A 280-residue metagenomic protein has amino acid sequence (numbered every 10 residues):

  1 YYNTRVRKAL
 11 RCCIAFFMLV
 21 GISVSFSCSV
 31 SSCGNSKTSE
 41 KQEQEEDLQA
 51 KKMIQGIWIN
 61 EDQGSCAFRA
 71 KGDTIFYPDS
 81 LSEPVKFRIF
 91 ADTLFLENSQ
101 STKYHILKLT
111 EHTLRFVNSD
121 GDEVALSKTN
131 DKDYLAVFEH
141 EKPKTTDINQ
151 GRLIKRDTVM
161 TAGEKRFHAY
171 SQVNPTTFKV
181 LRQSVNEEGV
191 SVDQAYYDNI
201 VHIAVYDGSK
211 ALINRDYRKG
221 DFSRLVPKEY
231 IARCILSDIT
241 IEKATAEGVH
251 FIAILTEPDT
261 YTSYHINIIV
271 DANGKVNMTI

Functional and structural regions predicted by a protein language model:
S27-S32: C-terminal motif of bacterial Sec signal peptides marking the signal peptidase cleavage site
E43-C66, H140-K155, M160: Tryptophan-anchored aromatic micro-motifs
N60-Y104, D193-Y197, H202-S209: N-terminal glycine/threonine-rich, aromatic-flanked beta-hairpin/loop signature
R115-N118, L255-A272: Short, exposed beta-strand-loop hairpins at the edges of beta-sheets in extracellular/periplasmic proteins
D122-R182: Surface-exposed beta-loop interaction hotspot
D207-Y217, V270: Surface-exposed loop/turn elements that mediate protein-protein interactions on large endomembrane-trafficking
I213-I231: Surface-exposed loop and turn segments in beta-propeller and other repeat-based domains that flank or scaffold
L225-D259: Acidic, glycine-rich flexible loop segments
